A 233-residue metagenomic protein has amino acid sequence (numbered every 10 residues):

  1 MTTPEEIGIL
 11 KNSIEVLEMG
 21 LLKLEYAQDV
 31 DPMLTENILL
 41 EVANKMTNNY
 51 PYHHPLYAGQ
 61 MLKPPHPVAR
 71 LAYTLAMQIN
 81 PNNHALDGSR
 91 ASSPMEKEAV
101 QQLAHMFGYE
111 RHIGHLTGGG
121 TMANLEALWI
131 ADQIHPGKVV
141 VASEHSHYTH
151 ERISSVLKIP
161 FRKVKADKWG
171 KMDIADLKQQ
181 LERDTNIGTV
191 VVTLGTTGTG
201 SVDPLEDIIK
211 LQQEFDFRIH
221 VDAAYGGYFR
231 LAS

Functional and structural regions predicted by a protein language model:
M1-E110: N-terminal entrance/gating region of PLP-dependent enzymes' catalytic architecture
H53-Y73, Q78, M106, T117-G118 (+4 more regions): Non-transmembrane, interaction-prone segments in cytosolic or luminal domains
N83-A91, H115, G119, T196 (+1 more regions): Conserved aromatic-histidine-acidic binding/catalytic patches
L103-E126: Short loop-beta-helix segment that forms the pyridoxal 5′-phosphate
G119-S233: Conserved PLP-enzyme active-site core in the AAT-like
